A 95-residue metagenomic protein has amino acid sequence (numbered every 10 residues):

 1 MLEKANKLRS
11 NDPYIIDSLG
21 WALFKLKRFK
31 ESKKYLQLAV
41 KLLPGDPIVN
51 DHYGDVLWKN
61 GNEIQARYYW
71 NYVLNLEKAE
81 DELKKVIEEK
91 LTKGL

Functional and structural regions predicted by a protein language model:
K4-A5, L38-A39, Y72-V73: Canonical positions in the second alpha-helix
S18, H52, V86-K90: Canonical tetratricopeptide repeat
